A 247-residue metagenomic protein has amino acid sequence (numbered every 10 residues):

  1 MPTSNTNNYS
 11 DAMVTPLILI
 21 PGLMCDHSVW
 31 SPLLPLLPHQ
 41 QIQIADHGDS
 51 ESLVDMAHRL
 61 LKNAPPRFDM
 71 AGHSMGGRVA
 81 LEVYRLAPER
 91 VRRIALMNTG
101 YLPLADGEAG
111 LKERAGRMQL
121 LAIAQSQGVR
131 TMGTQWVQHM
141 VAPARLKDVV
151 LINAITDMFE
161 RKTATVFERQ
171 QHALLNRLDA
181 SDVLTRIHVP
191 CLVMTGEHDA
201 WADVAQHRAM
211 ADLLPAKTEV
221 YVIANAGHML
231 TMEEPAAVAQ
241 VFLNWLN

Functional and structural regions predicted by a protein language model:
P2, N7-R59, D69, H73: Conserved HGGG/HGGXW glycine-rich cap/lid loop of the alpha/beta-hydrolase fold
G72-G76, A80: Gly/Ala-rich beta-loop-alpha elbow adjacent to hydrolase catalytic centers
R85-L86, R90-Q127, T131-T134: Flexible "cap/lid" loop of the alpha/beta hydrolase fold
E108-A109, Q127-T185: Conserved alpha/beta-hydrolase catalytic His-Asp/Glu region
I187, V193-T195, D199: Short beta-strand/loop motif that positions the catalytic acidic residue of the alpha/beta-hydrolase fold
V189, D203-D212: Short alpha-helix in the alpha/beta-hydrolase fold that links the catalytic acid
E197-A200, N225-G227: Acidic beta-to-alpha connecting loop that harbors the catalytic carboxylate
A226-A239: Catalytic histidine-centered segment of alpha/beta-hydrolase-like enzymes
